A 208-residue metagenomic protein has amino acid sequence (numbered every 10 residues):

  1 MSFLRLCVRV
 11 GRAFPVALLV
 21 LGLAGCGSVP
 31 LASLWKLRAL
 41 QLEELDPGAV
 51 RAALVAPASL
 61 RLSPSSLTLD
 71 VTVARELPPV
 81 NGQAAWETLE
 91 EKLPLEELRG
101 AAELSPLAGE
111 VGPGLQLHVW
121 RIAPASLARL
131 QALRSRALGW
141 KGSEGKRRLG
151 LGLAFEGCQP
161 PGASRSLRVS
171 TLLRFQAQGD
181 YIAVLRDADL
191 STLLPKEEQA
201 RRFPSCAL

Functional and structural regions predicted by a protein language model:
S2-P15: Bacterial N-terminal signal peptides that target proteins for export
G22-G25: C-terminal motif of bacterial Sec signal peptides marking the signal peptidase cleavage site
G27-V29: Bacterial signal peptide processing site
L34-P57: Post-signal peptide N-terminal segment of mature Sec-exported envelope proteins
R51-A53, D70, G150: Beta-strand secondary-structure signal
A56-A58, V73-L77, F155-Q159: Beta-strand elements of well-folded, non-transmembrane domains
P64-R148: Structured domain cores in non-transmembrane regions
L138-L208: Glycine-rich, aromatic-bearing surface loops/beta-hairpins
